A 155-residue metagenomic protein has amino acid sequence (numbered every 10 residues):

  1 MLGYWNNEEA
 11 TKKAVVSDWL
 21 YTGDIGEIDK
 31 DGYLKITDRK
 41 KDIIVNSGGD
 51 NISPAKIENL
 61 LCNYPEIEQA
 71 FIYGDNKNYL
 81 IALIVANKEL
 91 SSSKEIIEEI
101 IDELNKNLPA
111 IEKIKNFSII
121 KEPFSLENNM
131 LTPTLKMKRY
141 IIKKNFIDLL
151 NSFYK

Functional and structural regions predicted by a protein language model:
M1-G23, I57-E58: Conserved ANL (AMP-binding/adenylate-forming) active-site segment centered on the GW(Y/F)…HTG consensus within
L2-G3, I25-K113, K121-N128: AMP-binding/adenylate-forming catalytic core of the ANL superfamily
E8, R139, F146: Short amphipathic alpha-helical/adjacent loop interface patches that line ligand and macromolecule-binding sites
A86, R139-I142: A short, well-structured catalytic beta-strand-centered motif of the EAL phosphodiesterase domain for c-di-GMP
F146-K155: Acidic/polar alpha-helix N-cap and adjacent early helical turns within long charge-rich amphipathic helices/linkers
